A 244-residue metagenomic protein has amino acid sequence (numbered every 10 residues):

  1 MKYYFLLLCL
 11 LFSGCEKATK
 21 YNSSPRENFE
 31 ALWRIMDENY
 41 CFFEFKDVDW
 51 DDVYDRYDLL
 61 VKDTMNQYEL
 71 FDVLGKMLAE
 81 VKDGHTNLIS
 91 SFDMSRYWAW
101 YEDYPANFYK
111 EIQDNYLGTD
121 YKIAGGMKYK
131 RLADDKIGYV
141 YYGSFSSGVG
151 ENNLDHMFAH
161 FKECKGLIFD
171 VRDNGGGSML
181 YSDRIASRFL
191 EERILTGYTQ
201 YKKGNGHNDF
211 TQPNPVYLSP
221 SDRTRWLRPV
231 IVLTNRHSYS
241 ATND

Functional and structural regions predicted by a protein language model:
M1-S23: Bacterial Sec-dependent N-terminal signal peptides
C15-L218, P229: Flexible, low-complexity junctional segments that flank or bridge functional domains
G176, Y239-S240: Short beta-strands and strand-coil junctions in structured, solvent-facing domains, enriched
R223-W226: Short, conserved loop/helix-junction motifs that constitute active-site signature segments in enzyme catalytic cores
N235: Cofactor-binding loop segments of dinucleotide-utilizing enzymes, especially the Rossmann-like FAD- and NAD(P)+-binding
